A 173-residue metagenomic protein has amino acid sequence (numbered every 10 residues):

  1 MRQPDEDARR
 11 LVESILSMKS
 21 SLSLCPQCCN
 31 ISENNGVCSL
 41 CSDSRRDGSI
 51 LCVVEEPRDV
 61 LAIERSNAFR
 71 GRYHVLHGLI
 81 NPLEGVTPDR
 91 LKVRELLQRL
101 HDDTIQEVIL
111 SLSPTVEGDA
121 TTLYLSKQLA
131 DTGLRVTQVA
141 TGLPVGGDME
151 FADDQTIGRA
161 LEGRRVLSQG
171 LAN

Functional and structural regions predicted by a protein language model:
M1, L11-S14, S49, P82 (+3 more regions): Residues at structural and domain junctions
M1-V60, V166, N173: Cys/His-rich Zn2+-binding cysteine-cluster or related metal-binding knuckle/ribbon modules and their
D5, R9, R90, D119 (+1 more regions): Electropositive phosphate-/nucleotide-binding environments in soluble metabolic enzymes
R9, E13, S23-P26, S39 (+6 more regions): Solvent-exposed alpha-helical segments within well-ordered globular domains of core cellular machineries
L11, L24, V37, D59 (+5 more regions): Glycine-rich, flexible loop/turn motifs
C29-I31, N35, I50-V53, V86-L91 (+1 more regions): Short, exposed beta-strand "edge-strand" segments with a Pro/Gly-rich flavor and a Y/T-containing core
D43-T115: Extended interfacial segments that mediate partner engagement and assembly in macromolecular machines
R70, L97-N173: Long C-terminal interaction/binding lobes of large macromolecular proteins
